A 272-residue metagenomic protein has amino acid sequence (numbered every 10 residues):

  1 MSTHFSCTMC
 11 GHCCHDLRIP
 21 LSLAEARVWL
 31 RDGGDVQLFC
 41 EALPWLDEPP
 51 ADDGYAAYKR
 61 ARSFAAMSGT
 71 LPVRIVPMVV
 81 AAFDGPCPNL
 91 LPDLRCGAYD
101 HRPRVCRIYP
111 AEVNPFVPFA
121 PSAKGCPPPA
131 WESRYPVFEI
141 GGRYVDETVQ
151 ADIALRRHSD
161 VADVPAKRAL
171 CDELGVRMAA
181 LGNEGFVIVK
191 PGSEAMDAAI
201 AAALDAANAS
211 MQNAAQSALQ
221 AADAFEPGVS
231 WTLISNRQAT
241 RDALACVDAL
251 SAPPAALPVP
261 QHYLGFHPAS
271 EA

Functional and structural regions predicted by a protein language model:
M1-A272: Short loop/turn segments that flank or connect secondary-structure elements
